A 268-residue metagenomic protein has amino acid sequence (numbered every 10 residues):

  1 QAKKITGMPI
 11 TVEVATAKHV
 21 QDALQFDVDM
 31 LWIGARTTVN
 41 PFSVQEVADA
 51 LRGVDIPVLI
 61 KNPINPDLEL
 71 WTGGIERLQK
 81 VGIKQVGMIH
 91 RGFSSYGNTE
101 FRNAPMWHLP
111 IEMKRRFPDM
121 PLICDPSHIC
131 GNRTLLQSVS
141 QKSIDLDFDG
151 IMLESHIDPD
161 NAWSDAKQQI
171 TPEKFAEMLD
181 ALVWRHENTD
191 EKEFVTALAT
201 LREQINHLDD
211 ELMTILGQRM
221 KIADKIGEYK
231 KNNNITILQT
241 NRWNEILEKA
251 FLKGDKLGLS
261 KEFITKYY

Functional and structural regions predicted by a protein language model:
Q1, I157-K167, I226-I237: Glycine-rich, proline-tolerant flexible connector loops at the mouths of alpha/beta enzymes
Q1-Q45: Active-site beta->alpha loop and helix N-cap motifs at the rims of alpha/beta catalytic domains
A2-K3, L51, S143, G254: A generic structural signal for well-ordered alpha-helical segments
A2-M8, R116-M120, R185, L257: A structural motif corresponding to the C-terminal end of an alpha-helix and its immediate exit/capping segment
K4-I5, Q25, G53, K80 (+4 more regions): Residues at the C-terminal ends
V28-D29, D149, D209: Receiver (REC) domain switch/active-site residues of two-component response regulators
V39-K174, A181, E187: Catalytic alpha/beta core domains of metabolic enzymes, predominantly
E187-Y268: Domain-level signature for soluble enzymes in the chorismate/prephenate branch of the shikimate pathway
